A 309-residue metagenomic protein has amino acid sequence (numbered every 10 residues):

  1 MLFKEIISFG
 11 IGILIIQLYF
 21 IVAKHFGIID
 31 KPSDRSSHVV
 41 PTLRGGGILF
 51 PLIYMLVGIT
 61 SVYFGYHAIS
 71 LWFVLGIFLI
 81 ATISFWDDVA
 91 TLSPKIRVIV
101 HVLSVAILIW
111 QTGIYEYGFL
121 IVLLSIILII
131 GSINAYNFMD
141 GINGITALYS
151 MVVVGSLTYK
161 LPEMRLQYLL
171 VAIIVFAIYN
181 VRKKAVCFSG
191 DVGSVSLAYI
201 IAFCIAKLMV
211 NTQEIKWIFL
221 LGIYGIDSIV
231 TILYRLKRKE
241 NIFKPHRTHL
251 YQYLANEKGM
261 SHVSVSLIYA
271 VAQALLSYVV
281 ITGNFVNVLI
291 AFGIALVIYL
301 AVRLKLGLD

Functional and structural regions predicted by a protein language model:
M1-F3, N211-D309: C-terminal membrane-associated helical module and adjoining short loops/tails
M1-I229: "…together with the soluble PPM/PP2C metallo-phosphatase catalytic core" -> "…together with the soluble PPM/PP2C
